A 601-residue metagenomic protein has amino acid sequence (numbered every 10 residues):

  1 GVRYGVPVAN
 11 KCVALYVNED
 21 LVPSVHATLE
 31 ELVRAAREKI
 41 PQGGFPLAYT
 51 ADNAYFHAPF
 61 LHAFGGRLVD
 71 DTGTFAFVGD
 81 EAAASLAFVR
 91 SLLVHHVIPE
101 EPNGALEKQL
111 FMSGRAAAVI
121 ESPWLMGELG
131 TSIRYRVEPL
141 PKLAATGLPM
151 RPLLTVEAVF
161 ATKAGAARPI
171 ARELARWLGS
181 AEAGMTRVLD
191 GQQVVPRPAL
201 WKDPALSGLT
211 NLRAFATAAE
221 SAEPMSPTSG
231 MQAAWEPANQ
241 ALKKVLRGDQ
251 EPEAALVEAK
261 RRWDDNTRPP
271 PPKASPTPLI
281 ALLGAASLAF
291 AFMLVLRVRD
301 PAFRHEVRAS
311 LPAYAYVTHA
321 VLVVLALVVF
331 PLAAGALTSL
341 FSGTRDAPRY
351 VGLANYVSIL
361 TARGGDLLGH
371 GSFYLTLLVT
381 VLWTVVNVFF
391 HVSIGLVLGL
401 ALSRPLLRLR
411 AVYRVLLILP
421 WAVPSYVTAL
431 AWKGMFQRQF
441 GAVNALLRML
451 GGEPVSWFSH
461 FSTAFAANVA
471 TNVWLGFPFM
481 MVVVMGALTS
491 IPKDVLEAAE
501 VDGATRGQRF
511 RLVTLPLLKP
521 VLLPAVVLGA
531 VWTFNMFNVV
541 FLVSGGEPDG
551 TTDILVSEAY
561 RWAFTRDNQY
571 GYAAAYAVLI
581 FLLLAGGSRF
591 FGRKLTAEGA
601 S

Functional and structural regions predicted by a protein language model:
G1-E30, T50-D71, L153-T162, A234-K243: Periplasmic solute-binding protein
L29-E31, P99-S113: Short helix-initiation/N-cap motifs at beta->coil->alpha
A35-A36, T72-E101, T131: Glycine-centered hinge/linker elements that transmit conformational signals in sensory and ligand-binding systems
G66-L86, K142-P152: Short, solvent-exposed loop/beta-turn-alpha elements that line the ligand-binding surface or hinge of extracytoplasmic
A117-S122, R136-E138: Paired acidic/hydrophobic, glycine-rich loop segments that form the ligand-binding mouth/hinge of periplasmic-binding
G127-R134, A144-P237: C-terminal lobe and pocket-closing loops of periplasmic/extracytoplasmic Venus-flytrap solute-binding proteins
E220-F290: Conserved C-terminal helix/tail region of periplasmic/extracytoplasmic solute-binding proteins
P312-S601: A structural signal for multi-pass alpha-helical bundles of membrane permease subunits that mediate small-molecule
